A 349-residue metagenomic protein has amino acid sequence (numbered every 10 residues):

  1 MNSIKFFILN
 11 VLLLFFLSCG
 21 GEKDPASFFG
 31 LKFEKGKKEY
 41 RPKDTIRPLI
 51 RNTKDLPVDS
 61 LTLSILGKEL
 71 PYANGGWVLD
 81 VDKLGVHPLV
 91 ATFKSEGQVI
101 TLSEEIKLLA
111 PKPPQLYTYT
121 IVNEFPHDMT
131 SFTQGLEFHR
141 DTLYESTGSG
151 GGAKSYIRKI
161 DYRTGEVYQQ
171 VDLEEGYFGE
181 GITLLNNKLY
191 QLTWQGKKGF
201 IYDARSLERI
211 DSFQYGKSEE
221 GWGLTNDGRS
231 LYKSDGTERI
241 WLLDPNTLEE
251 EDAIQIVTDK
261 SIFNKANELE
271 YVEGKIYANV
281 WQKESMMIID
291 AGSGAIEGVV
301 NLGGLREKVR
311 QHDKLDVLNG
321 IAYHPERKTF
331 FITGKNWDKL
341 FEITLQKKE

Functional and structural regions predicted by a protein language model:
F15-S18: C-terminal motif of bacterial Sec signal peptides marking the signal peptidase cleavage site
G20-K23: Bacterial signal peptide processing site
L109-T130, Y162-Y168: A short helix->beta-strand "capping" segment at the edge of beta-propeller domains
T120-P126, E166-D172, E208-Q214, D252-S261 (+2 more regions): A short beta-strand motif characteristic of beta-propeller blades
V122-Y156, Q170-T183, G334-N336: Beta-strand-rich domains and repeat architectures in extracellular enzymes and scaffolds, especially beta-propellers
M129-R140, E175-N186, G216-G228, K260-V272 (+1 more regions): Beta-rich, blade/repeat-based domains predominating in secreted/periplasmic proteins but also intracellular
Y144-G151, Q191-G196, K233-T237, A278-Q282 (+1 more regions): Conserved beta-strand positions in repeat-built beta-propeller and related beta-rich domains
I160-G165, D203-L207, P245-L248, D290-G294 (+1 more regions): Short loop/turn segments that connect beta-strands within beta-propeller blades
